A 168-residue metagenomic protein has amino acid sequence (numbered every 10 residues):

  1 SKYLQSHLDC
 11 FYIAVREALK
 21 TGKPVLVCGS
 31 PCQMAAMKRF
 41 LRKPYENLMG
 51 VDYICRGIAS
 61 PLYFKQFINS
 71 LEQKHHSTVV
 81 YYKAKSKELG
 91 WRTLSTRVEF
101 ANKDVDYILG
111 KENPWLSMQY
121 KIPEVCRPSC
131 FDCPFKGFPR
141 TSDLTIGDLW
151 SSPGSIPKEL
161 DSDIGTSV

Functional and structural regions predicted by a protein language model:
S1-V168: Iron-sulfur-associated redox domains of electron-transfer enzymes in respiratory and anaerobic energy metabolism
